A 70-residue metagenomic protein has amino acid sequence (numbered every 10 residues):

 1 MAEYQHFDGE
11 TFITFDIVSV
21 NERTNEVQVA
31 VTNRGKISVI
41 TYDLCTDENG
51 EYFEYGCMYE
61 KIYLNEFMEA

Functional and structural regions predicted by a protein language model:
A2-D8: A short beta-strand micro-motif
T11-A70: Acidic, low-complexity, intrinsically disordered interaction modules
